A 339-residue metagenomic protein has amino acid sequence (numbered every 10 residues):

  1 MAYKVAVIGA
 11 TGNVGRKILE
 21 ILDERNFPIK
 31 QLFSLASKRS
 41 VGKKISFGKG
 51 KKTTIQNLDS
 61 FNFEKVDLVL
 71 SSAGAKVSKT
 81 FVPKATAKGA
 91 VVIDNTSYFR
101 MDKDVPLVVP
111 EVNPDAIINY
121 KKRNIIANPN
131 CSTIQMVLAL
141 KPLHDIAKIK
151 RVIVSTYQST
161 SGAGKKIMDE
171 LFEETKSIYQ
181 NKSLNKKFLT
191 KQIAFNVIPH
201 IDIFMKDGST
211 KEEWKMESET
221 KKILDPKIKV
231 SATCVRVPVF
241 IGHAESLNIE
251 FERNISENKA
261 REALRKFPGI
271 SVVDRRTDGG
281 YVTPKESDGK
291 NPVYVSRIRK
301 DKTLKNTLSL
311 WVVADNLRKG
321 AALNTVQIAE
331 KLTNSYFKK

Functional and structural regions predicted by a protein language model:
M1-I193, K229, V293-Y294, I298-L304 (+3 more regions): N-terminal Rossmann-like NAD(P) cofactor-binding subdomain of oxidoreductases, focused on the glycine-rich
V69, T160-K339: Charged docking surfaces used in two-component/phosphorelay signaling
